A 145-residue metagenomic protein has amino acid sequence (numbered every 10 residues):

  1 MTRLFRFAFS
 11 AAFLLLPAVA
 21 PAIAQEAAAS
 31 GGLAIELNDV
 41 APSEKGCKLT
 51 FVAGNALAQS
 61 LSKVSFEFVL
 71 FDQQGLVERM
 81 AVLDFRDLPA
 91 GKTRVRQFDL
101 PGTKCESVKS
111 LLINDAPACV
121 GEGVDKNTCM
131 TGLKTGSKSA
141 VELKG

Functional and structural regions predicted by a protein language model:
M1-F5: N-terminal secretory signal peptides that target proteins for export/translocation
R6-F7, A29: Generic early N-terminus positional signal peaking at residue ~5-7
A8-A18: Bacterial N-terminal signal peptides
Q25-R79: N-terminal secretory signal peptides
G32, G102-G145: Terminal connector regions
S60, P89-G91, E122-D125: A short, polar/proline- and glycine-enriched secondary-structure boundary/capping micro-motif
D72-K109: Intrinsically disordered, low-complexity Pro/Gly/Ser/Thr-rich segments with frequent PxxP/GP/PP motifs and embedded
